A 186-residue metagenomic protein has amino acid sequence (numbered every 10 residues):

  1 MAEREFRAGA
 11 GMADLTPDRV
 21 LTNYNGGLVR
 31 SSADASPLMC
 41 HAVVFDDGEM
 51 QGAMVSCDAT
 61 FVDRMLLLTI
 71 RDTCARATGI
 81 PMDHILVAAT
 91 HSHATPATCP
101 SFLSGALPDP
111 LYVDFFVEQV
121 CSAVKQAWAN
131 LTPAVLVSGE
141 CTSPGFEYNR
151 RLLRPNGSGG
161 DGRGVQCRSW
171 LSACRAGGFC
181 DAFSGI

Functional and structural regions predicted by a protein language model:
A2-I186: Conserved beta-alpha junction segments in alpha/beta enzyme cores
